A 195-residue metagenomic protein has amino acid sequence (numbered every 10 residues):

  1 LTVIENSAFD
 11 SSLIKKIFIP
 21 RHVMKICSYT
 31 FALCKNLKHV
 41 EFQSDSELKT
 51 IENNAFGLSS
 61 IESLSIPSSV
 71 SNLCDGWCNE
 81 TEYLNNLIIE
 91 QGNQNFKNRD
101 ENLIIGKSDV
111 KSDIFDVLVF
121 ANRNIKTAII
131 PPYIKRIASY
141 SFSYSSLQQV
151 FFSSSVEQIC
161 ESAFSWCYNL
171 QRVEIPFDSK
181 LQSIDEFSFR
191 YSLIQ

Functional and structural regions predicted by a protein language model:
L1-V3, S12-K25, K35-T50, S59-N72 (+5 more regions): Structural signature of tandem-repeat unit edges
E5-A8, C27-T30, E52-A55, D75-W77 (+4 more regions): Consensus positions within tandem repeat domains that build extended binding/scaffold surfaces
